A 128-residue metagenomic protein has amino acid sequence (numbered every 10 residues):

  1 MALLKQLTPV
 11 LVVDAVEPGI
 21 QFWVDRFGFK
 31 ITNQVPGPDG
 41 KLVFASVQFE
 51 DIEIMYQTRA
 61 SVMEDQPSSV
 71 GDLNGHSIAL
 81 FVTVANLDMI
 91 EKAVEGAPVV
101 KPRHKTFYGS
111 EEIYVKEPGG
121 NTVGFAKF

Functional and structural regions predicted by a protein language model:
M1-V10, K30-V82, M89-K116, K127-F128: Vicinal oxygen chelate
G19-V24, V94, G120: Conserved active-site tyrosine of GNAT-family acetyltransferases
F27: Major-groove DNA-recognition helix of helix-turn-helix-type DNA-binding domains
E117-V123: Short, glycine-anchored, charge-dense loop/turn motifs used at functional sites
